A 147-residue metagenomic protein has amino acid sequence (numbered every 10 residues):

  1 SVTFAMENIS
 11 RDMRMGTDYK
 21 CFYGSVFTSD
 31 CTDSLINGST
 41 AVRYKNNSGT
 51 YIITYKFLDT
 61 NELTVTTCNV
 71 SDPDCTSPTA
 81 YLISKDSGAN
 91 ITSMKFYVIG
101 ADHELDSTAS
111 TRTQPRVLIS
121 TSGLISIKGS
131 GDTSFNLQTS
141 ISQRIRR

Functional and structural regions predicted by a protein language model:
S1-G24: Membrane-proximal N-terminal amphipathic helix
V2, R112, S130: Aromatic-acidic/polar surface patches that form glycan- and anion
F22-D106, S134-N136: Type IV pilin-like appendage domain
K95-G100, T121-I125, I145: Short leucine-rich amphipathic alpha-helical surface patches
E104-Q114: Short, solvent-exposed beta-strand/turn "edge" segments of beta-rich domains on protein surfaces
T113-G123: A short hydrophobic beta-strand element
L124-F135: Short, cysteine-centered beta-strand-loop-beta hairpins and adjacent loop/turn segments enriched in charged/polar
T139-R147: Short, low-complexity, Pro/Ser/Thr/Gly-rich segments in the mature regions of secreted, periplasmic
